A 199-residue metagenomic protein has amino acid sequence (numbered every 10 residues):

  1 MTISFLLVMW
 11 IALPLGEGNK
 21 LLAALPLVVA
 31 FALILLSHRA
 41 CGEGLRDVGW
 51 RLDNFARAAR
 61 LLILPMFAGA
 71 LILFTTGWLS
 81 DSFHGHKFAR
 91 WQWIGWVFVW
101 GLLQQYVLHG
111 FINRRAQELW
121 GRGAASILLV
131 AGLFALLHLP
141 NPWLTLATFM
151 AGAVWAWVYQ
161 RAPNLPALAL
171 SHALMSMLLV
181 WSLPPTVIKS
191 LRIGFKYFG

Functional and structural regions predicted by a protein language model:
M1-C41, L61: Alpha-helical transmembrane segments in multi-pass membrane proteins
M1-I3, L27, E43-L71, F88-A89 (+2 more regions): Interfacial transmembrane-helix boundary/kink motif in multi-pass membrane proteins
S4-P14, F67-W78, A131-P140, L174-L183: Aromatic-anchored segments of alpha-helical transmembrane domains
L13, L36-L45, F74-L79, V158-R161: Structural signal for the C-terminal ends of transmembrane alpha-helices and the immediately following loop
L15, L45-W50, G77-F88, I188-K196: Membrane-interface helix termini and inter-helical loops of multi-pass transporters
K20-L25, F83-G95, K196-G199: Juxtamembrane helix-entry segments on the extracytoplasmic side of multipass membrane proteins
F74, W78, S82-L136: Function-critical hydrophobic alpha-helical transmembrane segments in multi-pass membrane proteins
T145-G199: Functionally important transmembrane alpha-helices
